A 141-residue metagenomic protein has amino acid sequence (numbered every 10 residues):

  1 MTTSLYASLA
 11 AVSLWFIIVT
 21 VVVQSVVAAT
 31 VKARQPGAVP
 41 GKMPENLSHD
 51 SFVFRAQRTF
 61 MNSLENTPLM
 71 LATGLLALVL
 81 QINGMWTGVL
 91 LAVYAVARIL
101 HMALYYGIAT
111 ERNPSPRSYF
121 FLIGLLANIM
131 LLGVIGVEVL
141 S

Functional and structural regions predicted by a protein language model:
T2-M43: N-terminal signal-anchor transmembrane alpha helix
A10-I17, L90-Y94, G124-A127: Hydrophobic alpha-helical transmembrane segments of polytopic
T20-Q24, A28, L69, A97 (+2 more regions): Alpha-helical transmembrane segments of multipass membrane proteins
M61-L76, N128: Core segments of transmembrane alpha-helices that mediate helix-helix packing or line hydrophobic substrate/ligand
T73-V96: Short alpha-helical packing/oligomerization segments
L100-A127: Interfacial loop-to-transmembrane junctions
L132-S141: Juxtamembrane boundary at the C-terminal end of a transmembrane helix
